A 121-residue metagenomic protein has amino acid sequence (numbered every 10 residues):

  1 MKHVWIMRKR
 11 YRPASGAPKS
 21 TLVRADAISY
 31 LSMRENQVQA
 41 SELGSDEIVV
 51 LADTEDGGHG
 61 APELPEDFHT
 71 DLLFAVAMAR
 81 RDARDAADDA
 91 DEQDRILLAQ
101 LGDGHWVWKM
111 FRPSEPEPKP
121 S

Functional and structural regions predicted by a protein language model:
M1-L22, D26-S121: Eukaryotic intrinsically disordered, low-complexity regulatory linkers and tails enriched in Ser/Thr/Pro
